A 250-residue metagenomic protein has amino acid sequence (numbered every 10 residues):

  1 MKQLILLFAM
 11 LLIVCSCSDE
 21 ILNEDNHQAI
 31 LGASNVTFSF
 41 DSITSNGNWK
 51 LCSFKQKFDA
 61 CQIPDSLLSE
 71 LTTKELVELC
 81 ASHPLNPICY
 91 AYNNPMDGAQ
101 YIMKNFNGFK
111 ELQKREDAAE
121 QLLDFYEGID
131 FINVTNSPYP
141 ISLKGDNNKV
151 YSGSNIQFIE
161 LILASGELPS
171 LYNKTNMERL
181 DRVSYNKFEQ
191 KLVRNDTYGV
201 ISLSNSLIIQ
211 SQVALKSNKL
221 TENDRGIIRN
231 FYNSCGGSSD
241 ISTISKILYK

Functional and structural regions predicted by a protein language model:
M1, L22-D25: Generic cytosolic/nucleocytoplasmic N-terminal low-complexity/intrinsically disordered segments
K2-L7: Sec-dependent signal peptide recognition, specifically the positively charged N-region followed immediately by
M10-L11, I228: Residue-level signal for mature regions of secreted extracellular proteins and peptides
I13-S16: C-terminal motif of bacterial Sec signal peptides marking the signal peptidase cleavage site
S18-E20: Bacterial signal peptide processing site
D25-K250: Non-catalytic all-alpha helical scaffold/repeat segments
